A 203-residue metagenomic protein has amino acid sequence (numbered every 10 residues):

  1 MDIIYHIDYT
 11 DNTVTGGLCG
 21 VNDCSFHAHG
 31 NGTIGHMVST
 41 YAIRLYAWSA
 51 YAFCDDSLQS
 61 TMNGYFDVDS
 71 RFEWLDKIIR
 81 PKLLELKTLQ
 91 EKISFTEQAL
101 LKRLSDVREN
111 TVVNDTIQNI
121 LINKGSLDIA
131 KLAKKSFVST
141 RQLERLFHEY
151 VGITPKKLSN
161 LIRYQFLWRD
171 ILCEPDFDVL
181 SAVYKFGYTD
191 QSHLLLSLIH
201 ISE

Functional and structural regions predicted by a protein language model:
M1-K124, D128-A130, S136-T140, T154 (+2 more regions): Alpha-helical bundle regulatory/interaction domains
F137, Q142, H148, Y164: Basic, Lys/Arg-rich alpha-helical nucleic-acid-recognition elements, primarily the DNA-binding modules of transcription
L146, Y150-T154: Residue cluster at the C-terminal edge of the helix-turn-helix DNA-binding motif
F147, S159, L198: DNA major-groove recognition helix of helix-turn-helix
S159-W168: Short, basic, alpha-helical segments at the C-terminal edge of helix-turn-helix-like DNA-binding modules
I199-E203: Conserved small/polar residues in nucleotide/adenosyl-binding loops
